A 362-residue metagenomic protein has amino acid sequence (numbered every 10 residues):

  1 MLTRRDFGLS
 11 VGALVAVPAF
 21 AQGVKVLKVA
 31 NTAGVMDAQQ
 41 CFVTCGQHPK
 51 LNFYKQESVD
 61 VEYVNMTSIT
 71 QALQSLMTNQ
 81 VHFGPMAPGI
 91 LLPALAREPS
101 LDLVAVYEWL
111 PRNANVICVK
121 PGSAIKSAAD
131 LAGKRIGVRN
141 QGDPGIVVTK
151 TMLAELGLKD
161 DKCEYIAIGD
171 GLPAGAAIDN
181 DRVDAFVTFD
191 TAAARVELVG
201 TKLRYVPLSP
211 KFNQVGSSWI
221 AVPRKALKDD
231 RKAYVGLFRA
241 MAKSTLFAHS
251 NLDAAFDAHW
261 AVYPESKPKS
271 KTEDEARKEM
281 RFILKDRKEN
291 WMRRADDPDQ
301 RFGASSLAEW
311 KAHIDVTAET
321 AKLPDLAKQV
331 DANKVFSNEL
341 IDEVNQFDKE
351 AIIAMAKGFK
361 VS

Functional and structural regions predicted by a protein language model:
D6-Q22: N-terminal export signals
G23-A38, V59-V64, K134-G137, I166: Short, well-ordered beta-strand elements
V26-H48, T78, Q141-P144: Extracytoplasmic "Venus flytrap"
Y63-Q74, C163-A176, N180, T191: Short helix-initiation/N-cap motifs at beta->coil->alpha
K120-I136, L227-K232: Flexible hinge/capping segments at coil-to-helix
P173-E273: Pocket-lining segment of extracytoplasmic ligand-binding domains
D230-D325: Secondary-structure end/capping motifs
L307-S362: Conserved C-terminal helix/tail region of periplasmic/extracytoplasmic solute-binding proteins
